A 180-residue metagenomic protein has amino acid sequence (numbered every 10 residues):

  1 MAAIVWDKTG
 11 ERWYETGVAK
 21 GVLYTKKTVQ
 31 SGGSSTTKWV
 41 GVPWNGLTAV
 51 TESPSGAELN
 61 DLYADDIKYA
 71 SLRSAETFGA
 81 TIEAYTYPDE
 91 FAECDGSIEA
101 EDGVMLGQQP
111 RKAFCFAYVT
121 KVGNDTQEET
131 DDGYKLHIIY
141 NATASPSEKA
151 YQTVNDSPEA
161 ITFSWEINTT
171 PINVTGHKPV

Functional and structural regions predicted by a protein language model:
M1, I172-V180: Viral virion structural and adsorption modules
M1-E52: Polar/acidic, low-complexity leader/linker segments enriched in S/T/G and N/D
T48-E52, A64, K68-S71, T143-Q152: Short amphipathic beta-strand and strand-loop transition segments with alternating hydrophobic
E52-P54, L59-F91, S157-I172: Oligomerization/assembly interface segments of phage tail-like spikes and tubes
D61-K68, C94-V104, S147-A150: Short acidic (Asp/Glu) patches
S71-R73, M105-Q109, Y151-E159: Exposed beta-sheet edge/beta-hairpin loop segments within beta-rich domains
S74-D132: Extracellular-facing segments of soluble proteins and assemblies that are Gly/Ser/Thr-biased and enriched in aromatics
V119-T175: Short beta-strand and beta-hairpin "edge-sheet" elements
